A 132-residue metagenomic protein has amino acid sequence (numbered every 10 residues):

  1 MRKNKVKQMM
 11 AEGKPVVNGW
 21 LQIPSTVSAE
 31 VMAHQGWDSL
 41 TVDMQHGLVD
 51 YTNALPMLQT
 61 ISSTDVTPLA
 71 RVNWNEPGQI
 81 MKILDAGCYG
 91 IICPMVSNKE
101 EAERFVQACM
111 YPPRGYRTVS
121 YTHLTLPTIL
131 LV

Functional and structural regions predicted by a protein language model:
M1-N18: N-terminal amphipathic alpha-helix/helix-capping segment at the start of soluble metabolic enzymes
K3, I23-S39, L48-T64, V72: Glycine-rich, positively charged N-terminal anion/phosphate-binding segment
V17-G19, L40-V42, P68-A70, I91-C93: Hydrophobic faces of well-ordered beta-strands that scaffold small-molecule active sites in alpha/beta enzyme cores
L21-P24, A70-P77, M95-S97: Glycine-rich beta-to-alpha transition loops that act as phosphate-gripper elements at the mouths of alpha/beta enzyme
I23-V42, K82, S97-Y111: Alpha/beta enzyme core
H46-T60, E76-Q79, S97-P112: Active-site-adjacent beta->alpha loops and helix N-cap segments on the catalytic face of soluble alpha/beta enzymes
V66-G90: Active-site beta->alpha loop and helix N-cap motifs at the rims of alpha/beta catalytic domains
T122-T128: Conserved small/polar residues in nucleotide/adenosyl-binding loops
